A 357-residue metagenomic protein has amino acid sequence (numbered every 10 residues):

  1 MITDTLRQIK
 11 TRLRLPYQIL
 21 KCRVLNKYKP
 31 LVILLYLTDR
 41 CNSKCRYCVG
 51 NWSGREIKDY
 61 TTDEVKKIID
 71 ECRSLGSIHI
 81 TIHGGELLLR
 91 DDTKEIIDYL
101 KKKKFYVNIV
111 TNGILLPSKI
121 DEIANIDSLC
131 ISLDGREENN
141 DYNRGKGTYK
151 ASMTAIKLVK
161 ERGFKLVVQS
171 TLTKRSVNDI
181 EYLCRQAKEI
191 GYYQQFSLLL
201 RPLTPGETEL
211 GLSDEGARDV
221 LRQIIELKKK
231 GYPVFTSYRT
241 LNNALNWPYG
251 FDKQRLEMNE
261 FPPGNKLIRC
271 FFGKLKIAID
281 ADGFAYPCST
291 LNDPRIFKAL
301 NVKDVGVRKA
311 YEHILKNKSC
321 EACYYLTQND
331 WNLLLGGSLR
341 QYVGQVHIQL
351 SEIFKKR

Functional and structural regions predicted by a protein language model:
I2-K119, Q345, E352-R357: Conserved alpha-helical substructure of the radical SAM core
D4, Y60, K103-Y106, D127-S128 (+4 more regions): Radical SAM enzyme [4Fe-4S]-AdoMet core and its adjacent flexible, acidic and glycine-rich loops/tails across
T11-P30, Y249-E257, T290-V307: Short, charged low-complexity linear segments at domain edges
K29, G264-F271, D282-R357: Flexible mid-to-C-terminal extensions adjoining Fe-S/redox cofactors in radical SAM and related proteins
Y47, N51-G54, K276, P294 (+1 more regions): Secreted/processed peptides and extracellular or luminal domains of membrane proteins
N51, H83, S132, S197 (+1 more regions): Conserved residues at the C-terminal ends of beta-strands
P117, E138-N139: A short, histidine- and acid-enriched strand-loop-helix "catalytic/donor-clamping" loop that lines the nucleotide-sugar
I123-A124: A short, aliphatic-rich alpha-helical micro-motif
